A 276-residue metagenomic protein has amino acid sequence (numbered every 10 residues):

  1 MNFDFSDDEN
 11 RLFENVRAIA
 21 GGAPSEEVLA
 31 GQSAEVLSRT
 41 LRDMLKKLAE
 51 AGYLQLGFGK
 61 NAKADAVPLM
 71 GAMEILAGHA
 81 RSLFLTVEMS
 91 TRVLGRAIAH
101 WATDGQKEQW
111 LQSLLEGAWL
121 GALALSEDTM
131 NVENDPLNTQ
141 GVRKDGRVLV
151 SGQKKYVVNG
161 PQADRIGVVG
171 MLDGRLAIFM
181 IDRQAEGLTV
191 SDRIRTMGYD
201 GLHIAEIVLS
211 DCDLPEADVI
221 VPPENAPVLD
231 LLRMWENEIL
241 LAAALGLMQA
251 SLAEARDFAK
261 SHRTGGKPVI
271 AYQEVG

Functional and structural regions predicted by a protein language model:
M1-E88, Q109, S113: Amphipathic, small/basic residue-rich leader segments at the start of a protein or domain
F3-F5, R11-L12, D192-G276: Glycine-rich beta->alpha junctions and the first turn(s) of the following alpha-helix
D65-A72, E133-P136, V208, D213: Structural signature of FAD isoalloxazine-binding scaffolds in flavoprotein oxidoreductases
E116-S126: A short, Trp-centered hydrophobic/proline-enriched beta-strand micro-motif
E133-D135, N159-A163, D200-G201: Short glycine/proline-enriched turns and hinge-like loops at secondary-structure junctions
T139-V142: A structural signal for short hydrophobic beta-strand segments in well-ordered beta-sheet cores
Q153-S191: A short core secondary-structure module
